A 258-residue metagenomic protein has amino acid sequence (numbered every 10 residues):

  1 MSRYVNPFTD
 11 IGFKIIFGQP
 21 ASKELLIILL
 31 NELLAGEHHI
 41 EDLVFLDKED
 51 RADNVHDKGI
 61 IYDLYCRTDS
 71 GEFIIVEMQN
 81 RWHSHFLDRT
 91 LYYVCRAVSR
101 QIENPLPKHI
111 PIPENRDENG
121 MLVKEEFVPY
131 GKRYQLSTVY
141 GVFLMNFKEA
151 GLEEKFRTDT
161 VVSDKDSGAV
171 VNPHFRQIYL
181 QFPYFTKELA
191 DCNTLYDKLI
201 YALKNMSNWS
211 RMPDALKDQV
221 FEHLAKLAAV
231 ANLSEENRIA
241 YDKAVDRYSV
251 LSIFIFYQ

Functional and structural regions predicted by a protein language model:
M1-Y257: Elongated, amphipathic alpha-helical interaction scaffolds
